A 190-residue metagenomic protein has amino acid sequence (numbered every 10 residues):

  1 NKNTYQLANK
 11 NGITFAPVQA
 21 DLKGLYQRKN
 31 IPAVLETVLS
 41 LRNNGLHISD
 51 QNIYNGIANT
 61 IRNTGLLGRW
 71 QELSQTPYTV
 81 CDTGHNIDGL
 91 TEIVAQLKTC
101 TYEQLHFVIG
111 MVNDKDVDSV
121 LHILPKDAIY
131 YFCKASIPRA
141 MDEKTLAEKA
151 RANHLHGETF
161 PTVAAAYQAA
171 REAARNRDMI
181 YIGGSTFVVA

Functional and structural regions predicted by a protein language model:
N1-K2, A8, Y78-C81, V120-M179: C-terminal helical cap/extension that packs against the catalytic core of soluble nucleotide-cofactor enzymes
N11-I129: Nucleotide phosphate-binding/pyrophosphate-handling subdomain across enzymes that bind or process nucleotide phosphates
S185: Active-site-proximal loop/hinge segments that shape catalytic or ion-binding/gating pockets
V188-A190: Short, active-site-adjacent cap segments at secondary-structure transitions
